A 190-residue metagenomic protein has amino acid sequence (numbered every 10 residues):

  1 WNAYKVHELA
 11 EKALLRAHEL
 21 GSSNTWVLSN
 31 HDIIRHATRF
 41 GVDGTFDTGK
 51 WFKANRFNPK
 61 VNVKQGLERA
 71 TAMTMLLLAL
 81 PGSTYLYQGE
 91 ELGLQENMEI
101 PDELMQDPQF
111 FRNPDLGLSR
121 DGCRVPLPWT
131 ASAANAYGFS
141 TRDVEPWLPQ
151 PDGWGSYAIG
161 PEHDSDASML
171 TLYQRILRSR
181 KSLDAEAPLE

Functional and structural regions predicted by a protein language model:
W1-E190: Active-site and adjacent substrate-binding regions of carbohydrate-active enzymes
